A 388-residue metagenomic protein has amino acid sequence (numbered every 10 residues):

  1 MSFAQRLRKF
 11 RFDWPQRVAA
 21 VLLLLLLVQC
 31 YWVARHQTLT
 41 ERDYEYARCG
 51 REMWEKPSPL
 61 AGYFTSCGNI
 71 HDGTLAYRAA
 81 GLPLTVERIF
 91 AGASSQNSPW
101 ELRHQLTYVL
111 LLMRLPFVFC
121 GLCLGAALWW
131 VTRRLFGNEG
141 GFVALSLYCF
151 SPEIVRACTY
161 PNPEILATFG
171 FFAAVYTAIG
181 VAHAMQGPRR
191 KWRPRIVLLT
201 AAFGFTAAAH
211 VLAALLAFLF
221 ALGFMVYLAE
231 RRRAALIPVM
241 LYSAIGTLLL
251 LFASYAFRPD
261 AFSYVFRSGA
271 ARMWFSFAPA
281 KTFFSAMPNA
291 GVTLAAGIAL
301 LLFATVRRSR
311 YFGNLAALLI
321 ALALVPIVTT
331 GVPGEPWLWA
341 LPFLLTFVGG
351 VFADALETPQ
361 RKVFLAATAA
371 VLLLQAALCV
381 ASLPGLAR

Functional and structural regions predicted by a protein language model:
S2-K9, G180-Q186, L215-T247, F303 (+2 more regions): Perimembrane helix-loop-helix junctions
P15-Y44, E55-A61, F150, A244-P259 (+2 more regions): Transmembrane signal-anchor helices characteristic of membrane glycosylation enzymes that use polyprenol
Q16-A20, G92-W100, L128-F150, R190 (+1 more regions): Transmembrane-helix signature of polytopic, membrane-embedded enzymes that assemble or transfer cell-envelope glycans
L26, A144-C149, Y176, F203-A207: Short helix- or helix-capping micro-motifs that position conserved polar/aromatic residues at function-defining sites
L39-E41, E153-L166, P333-W337: Short acidic/glycine- and proline-prone juxtamembrane loop motifs at membrane-interface regions of multi-pass membrane
Y44-W100, M185: Extracytosolic helix-loop segments that constitute the early lumenal/periplasmic catalytic or substrate-binding loops
R133, A174-I196, T206, F352-L356: Membrane-interface transmembrane helices that cradle and orient dolichyl/undecaprenyl
F205, G223-R308, L319-G331, L374-R388: Transmembrane-lumen/periplasm boundary regions of multi-pass, lipid-linked membrane glycan transferases
